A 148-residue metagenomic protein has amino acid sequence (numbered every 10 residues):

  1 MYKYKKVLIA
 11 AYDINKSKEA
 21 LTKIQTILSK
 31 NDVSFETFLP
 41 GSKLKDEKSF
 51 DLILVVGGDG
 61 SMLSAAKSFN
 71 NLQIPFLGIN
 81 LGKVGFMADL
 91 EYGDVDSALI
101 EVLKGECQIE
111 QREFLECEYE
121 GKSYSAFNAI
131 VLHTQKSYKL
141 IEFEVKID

Functional and structural regions predicted by a protein language model:
M1-L52, V56, S64, Y92-Q108 (+1 more regions): ATP/NTP phosphate-donor binding region
K16, S61, K139: Short phosphate-engaging motifs
G58-S61, V84: Short glycine-rich anion-binding loops that position phosphate/pyrophosphate groups of nucleotides and phosphorylated
A65-N71: Rossmann-fold NAD(P) dinucleotide-binding segment
Q73-P75: Proline-centered loop/turn at the N-terminus of a beta-strand
F86-D148: Catalytic core of DAGKc-family lipid kinases
